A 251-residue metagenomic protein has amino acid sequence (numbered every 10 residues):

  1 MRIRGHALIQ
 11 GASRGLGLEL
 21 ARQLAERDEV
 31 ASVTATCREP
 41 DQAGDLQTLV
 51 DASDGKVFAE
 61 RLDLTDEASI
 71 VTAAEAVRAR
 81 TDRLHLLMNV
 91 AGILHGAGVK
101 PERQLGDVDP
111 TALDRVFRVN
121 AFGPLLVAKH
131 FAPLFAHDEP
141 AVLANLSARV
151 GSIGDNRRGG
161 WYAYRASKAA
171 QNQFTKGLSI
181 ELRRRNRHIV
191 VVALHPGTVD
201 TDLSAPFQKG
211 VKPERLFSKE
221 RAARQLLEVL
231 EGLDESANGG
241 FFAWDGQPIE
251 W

Functional and structural regions predicted by a protein language model:
S13, E19-Q23: N-terminal Rossmann NAD(P)H-binding glycine-rich loop of SDR-like oxidoreductase domains
A25-D45: Conserved glycine-rich Rossmann-like NAD(P)H-binding loop of the short-chain dehydrogenase/reductase
V50-A68: Rossmann-fold cofactor-recognition segment
D54-F58, A76-A91, H95: A glycine-rich helix->loop->beta "capping" turn within Rossmann-like NAD(P)(H)-dependent oxidoreductase domains
T65-R80: Conserved Rossmann-fold cofactor-binding substructure of NAD(P)-dependent oxidoreductases
I93-A97, P101-F117, A136-R185: Catalytic loop of short-chain dehydrogenase/reductase
A193, T201, A205-W251: C-terminal helical subdomain
